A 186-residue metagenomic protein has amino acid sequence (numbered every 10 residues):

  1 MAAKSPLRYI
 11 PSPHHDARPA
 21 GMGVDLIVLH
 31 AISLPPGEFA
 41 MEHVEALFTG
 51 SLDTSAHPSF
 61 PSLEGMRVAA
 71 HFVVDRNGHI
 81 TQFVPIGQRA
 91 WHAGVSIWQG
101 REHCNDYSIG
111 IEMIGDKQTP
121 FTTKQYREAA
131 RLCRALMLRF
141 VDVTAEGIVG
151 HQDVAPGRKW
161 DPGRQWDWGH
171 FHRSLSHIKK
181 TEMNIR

Functional and structural regions predicted by a protein language model:
M1-E102: N-terminal catalytic cores of peptidoglycan-degrading enzymes
M1-R8, A20-G21, E102, Y107 (+1 more regions): Basic/polar, cationic surfaces and motifs that engage anionic cell-wall and phosphate/carboxylate ligands
L29, I111, A129: Conserved, mostly hydrophobic/aromatic
A31-I32, M113, Q152: Residues immediately flanking
D75-R76, S96, M113, A135 (+1 more regions): Short, functionally important structural connectors and interaction interfaces within domains
